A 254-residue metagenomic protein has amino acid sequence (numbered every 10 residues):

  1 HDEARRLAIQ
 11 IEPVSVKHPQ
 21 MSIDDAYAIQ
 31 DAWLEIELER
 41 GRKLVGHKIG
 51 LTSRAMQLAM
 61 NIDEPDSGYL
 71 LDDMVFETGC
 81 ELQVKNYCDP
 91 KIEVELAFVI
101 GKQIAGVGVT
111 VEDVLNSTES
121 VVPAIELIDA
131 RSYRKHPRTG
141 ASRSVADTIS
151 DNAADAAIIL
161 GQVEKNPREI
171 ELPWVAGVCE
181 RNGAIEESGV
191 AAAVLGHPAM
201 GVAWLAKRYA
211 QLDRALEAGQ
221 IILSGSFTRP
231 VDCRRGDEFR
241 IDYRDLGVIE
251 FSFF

Functional and structural regions predicted by a protein language model:
H1-H197, R234, E238, L246-F254: Catalytic-core "active-site belt" of small-molecule-metabolizing enzymes, emphasizing His/Asp/Glu-rich regions
E81-L82, A210-L212, R240-I241: Short, intrinsically disordered/low-complexity patches at protein termini and at juxtamembrane boundaries
G201-P230: A conserved acidic, glycine/proline-rich C-terminal tail/linker
L212, E217-Q220, D237-F239, G247-I249: A short pocket-lining beta-strand/turn micro-motif at the edge of beta-sheets
G225-R229, C233-I241: Low-complexity, intrinsically disordered Gly/Pro/Thr-rich segments
